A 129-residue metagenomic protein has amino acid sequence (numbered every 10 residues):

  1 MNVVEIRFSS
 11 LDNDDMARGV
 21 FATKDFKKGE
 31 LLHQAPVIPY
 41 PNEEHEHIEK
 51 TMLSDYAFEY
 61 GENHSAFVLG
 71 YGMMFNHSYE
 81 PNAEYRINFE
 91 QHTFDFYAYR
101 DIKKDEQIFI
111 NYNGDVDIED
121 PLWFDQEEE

Functional and structural regions predicted by a protein language model:
M1-E129: Conserved catalytic SET/PR domain of SAM-dependent protein methyltransferases, capturing the structural core that binds
